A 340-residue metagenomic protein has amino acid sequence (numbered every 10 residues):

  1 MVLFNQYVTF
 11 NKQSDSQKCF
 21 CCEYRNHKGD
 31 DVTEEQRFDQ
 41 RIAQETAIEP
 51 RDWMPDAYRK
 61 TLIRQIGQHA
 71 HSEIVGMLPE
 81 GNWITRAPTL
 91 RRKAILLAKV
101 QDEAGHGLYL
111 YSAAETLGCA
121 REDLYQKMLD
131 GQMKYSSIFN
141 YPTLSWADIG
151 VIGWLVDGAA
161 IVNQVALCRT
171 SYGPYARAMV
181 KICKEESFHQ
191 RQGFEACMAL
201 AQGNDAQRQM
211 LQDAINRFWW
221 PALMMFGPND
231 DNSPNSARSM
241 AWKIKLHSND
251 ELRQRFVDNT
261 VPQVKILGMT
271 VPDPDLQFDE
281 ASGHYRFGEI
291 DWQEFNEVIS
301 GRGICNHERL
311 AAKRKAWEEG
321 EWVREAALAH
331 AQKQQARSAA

Functional and structural regions predicted by a protein language model:
C19-C22: Cysteine-centered motifs
T33-R37, A94, K99-K127, F194-M198: Conserved alpha-helical segments that form or flank metal/cofactor-binding pockets of metalloenzymes
A47-G67, K127-G153, T170, G203-Q207 (+1 more regions): Acidic/His metal-coordination segments adjacent to aromatic residues that form catalytic metal sites in metalloenzymes
W53-Y58, G76-A98, A160-Y175: Helix-loop segments that flank and shape redox-cofactor active sites
Y58-H69, A87-H106, I149, P174-E186 (+1 more regions): Alpha-helical scaffold segments that form or flank carboxylate-/histidine-based iron centers
F139-Q192: Internal, conserved structured core segments that host functional sites
T170-P221: Glycine- and acidic-residue-rich phosphate-binding/metal-coordinating active-site segment common to enzymes that handle
Q209-A340: Extended, helix-rich structural scaffolds rather than catalytic motifs
